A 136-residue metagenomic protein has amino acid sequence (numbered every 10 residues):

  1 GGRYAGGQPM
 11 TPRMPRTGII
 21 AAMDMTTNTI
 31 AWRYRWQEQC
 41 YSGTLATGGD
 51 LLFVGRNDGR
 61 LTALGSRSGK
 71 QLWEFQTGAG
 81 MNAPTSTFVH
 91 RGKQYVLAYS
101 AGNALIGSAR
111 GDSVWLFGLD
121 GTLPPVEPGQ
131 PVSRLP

Functional and structural regions predicted by a protein language model:
G1-P136: A fold-level detector for beta-propeller and closely related beta-sheet-rich head/sensor domains
